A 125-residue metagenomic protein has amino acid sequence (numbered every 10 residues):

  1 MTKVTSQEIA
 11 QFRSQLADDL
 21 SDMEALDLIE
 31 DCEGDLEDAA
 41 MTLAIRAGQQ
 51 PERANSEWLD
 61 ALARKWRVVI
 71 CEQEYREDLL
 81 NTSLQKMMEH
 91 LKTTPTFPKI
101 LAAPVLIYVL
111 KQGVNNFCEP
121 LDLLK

Functional and structural regions predicted by a protein language model:
T2, P120-K125: Short acidic DE-rich linear segments
T2-E72: Membrane-active, amphipathic/fusogenic segments and juxtamembrane/transmembrane anchors that bind or insert into lipid
W66-L121: Membrane-inserting effector segments that mediate pore formation, membrane fusion, or transient membrane insertion
